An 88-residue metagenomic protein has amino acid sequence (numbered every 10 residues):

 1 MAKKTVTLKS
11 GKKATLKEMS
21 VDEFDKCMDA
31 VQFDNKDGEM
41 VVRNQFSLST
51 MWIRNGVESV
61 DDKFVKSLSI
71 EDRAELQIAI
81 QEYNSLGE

Functional and structural regions predicted by a protein language model:
A2, M19-E88: Short, surface-exposed, charged amphipathic helix/loop patches that serve as local interaction elements
A2-G11: Short acidic-hydrophobic surface loop/beta-edge motif
A14-K17: Short hydrophobic-aromatic micro-motifs
